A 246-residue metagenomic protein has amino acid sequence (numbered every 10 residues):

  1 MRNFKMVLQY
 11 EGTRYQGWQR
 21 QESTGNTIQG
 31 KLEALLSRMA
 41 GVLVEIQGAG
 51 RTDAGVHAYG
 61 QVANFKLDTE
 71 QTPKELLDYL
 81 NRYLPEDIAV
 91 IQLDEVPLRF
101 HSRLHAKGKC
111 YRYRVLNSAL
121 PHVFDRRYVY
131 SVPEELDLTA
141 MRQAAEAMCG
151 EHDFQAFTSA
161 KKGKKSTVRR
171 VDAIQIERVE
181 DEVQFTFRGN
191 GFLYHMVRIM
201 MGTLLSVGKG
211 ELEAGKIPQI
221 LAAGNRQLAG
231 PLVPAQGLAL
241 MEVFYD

Functional and structural regions predicted by a protein language model:
M1-D246: Structured-RNA-binding interfaces characteristic of tRNA pseudouridine synthases
